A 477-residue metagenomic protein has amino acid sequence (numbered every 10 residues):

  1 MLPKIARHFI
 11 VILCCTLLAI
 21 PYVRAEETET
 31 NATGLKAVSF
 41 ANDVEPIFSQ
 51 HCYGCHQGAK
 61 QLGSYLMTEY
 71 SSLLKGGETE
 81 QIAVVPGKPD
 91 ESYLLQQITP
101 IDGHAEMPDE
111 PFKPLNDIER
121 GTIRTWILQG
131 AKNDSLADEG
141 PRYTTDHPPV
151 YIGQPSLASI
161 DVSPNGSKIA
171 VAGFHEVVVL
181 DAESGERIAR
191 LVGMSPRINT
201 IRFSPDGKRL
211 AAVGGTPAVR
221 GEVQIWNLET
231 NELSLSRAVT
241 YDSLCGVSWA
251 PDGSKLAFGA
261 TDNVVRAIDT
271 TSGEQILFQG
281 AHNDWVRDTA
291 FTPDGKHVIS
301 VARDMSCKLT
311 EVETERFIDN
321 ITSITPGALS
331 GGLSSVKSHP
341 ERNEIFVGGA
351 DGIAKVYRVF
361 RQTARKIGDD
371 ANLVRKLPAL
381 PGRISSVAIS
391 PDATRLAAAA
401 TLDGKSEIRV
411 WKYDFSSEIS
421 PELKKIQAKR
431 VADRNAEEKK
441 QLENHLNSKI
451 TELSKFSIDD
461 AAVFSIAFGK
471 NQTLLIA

Functional and structural regions predicted by a protein language model:
M1-V11: Bacterial N-terminal signal peptides that target proteins for export
F9-A19: Bacterial N-terminal signal peptides
T16-L17, A25, V247, L309: Residue-level detector of bioactive/disordered segments in secreted/extracellular proteins and virion assembly
L17-P21, D284-R287: A broad helix-preferring feature
Y22-P164, G173-F174: Aromatic- and Gly/Pro-enriched helix-to-coil junctions and flexible linker segments
D134-A477: WD40-repeat beta-propeller superdomains and closely related acidic/aromatic-rich repeat-like regions
